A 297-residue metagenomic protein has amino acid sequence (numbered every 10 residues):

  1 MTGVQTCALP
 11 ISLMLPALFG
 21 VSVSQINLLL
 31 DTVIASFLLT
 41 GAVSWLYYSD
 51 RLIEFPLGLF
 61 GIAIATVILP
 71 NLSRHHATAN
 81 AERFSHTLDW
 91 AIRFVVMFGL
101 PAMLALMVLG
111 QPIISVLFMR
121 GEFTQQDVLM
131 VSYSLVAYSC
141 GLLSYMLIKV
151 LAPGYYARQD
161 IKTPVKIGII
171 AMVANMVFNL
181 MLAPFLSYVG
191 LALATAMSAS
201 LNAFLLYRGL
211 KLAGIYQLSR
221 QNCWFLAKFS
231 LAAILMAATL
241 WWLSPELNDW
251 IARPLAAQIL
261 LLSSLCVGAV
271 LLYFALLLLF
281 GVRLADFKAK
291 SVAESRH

Functional and structural regions predicted by a protein language model:
M1-V4: Short, exposed "boundary/linker" segments that immediately precede the start of a downstream structural module
T6-H297: Membrane-embedded alpha-helical bundles of multi-pass transporters/translocases, especially carrier/permease families
